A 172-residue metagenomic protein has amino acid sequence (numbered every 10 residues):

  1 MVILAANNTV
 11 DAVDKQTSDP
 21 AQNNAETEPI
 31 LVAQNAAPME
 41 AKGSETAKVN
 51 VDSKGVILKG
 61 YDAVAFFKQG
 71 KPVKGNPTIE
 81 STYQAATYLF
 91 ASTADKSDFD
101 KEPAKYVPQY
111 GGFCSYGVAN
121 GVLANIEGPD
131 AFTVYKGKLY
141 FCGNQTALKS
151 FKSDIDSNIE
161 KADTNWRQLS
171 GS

Functional and structural regions predicted by a protein language model:
M1-N7: Hydrophobic alpha-helical membrane-insertion segments, chiefly the h-region of N-terminal signal peptides
N7-L89, T93-S172: Charged, low-complexity intrinsically disordered segments
